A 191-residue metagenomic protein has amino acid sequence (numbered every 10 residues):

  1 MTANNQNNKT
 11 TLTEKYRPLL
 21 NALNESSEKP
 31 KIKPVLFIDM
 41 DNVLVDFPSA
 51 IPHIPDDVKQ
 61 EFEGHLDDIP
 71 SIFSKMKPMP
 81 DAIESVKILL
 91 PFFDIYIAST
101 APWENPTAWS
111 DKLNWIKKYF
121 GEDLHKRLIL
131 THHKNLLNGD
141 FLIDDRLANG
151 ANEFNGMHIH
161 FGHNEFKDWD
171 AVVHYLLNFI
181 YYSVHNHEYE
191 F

Functional and structural regions predicted by a protein language model:
M1-A3, E25, F191: Non-Sec secretion/translocation targeting segments of pathogen effectors
L12-K15, L19-M76, E165: Active-site neighborhood of HAD-like aspartate-dependent phosphohydrolases
A22-N24, I83, R127-T131: A generic local structural motif
K77, A82-S110, I116: Substrate-recognition element of Asp-dependent hydrolases with the DxDx(T/V) motif
N105-F191: C-terminal cap/substrate-recognition subdomain and adjoining C-terminal extension of metal-dependent phosphatase-like
